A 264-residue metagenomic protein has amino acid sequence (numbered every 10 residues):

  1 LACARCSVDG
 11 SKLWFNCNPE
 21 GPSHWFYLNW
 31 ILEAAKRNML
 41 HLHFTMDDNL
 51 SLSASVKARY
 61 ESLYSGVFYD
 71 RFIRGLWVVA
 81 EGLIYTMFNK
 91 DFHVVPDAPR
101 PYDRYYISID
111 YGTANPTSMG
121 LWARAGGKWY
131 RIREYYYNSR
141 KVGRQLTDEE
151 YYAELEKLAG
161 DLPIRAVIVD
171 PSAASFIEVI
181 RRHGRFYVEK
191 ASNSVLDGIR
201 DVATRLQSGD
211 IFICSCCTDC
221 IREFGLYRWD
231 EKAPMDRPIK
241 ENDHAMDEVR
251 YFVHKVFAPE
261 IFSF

Functional and structural regions predicted by a protein language model:
L1-L63: ASCE P-loop NTPase helicase motor core
A2-A4, N16, F44, I73 (+4 more regions): A residue-level signal for conserved active-site and pocket-lining positions in enzyme catalytic cores
W14, L40-L42, I107, I168 (+1 more regions): Hydrophobic/aromatic beta-strand patches that form the interior of the parallel beta-sheet core in alpha/beta enzyme
L42-F44, I73, I132, A191: Hydrophobic residues at beta-strand termini and immediately following loops that shape nucleotide-binding pockets
N49-I109: ATPase catalytic-site recognition across NTP-hydrolyzing enzymes
R100-R124: Gly/Thr-rich phosphate-binding beta-strand-loop-beta motif of the actin/hexokinase/Hsp70
G120, A125-K240, F257-F264: Mg2+-dependent endonuclease catalytic cores in nucleic-acid-processing enzymes, primarily RNase H-like
H244-K255: Stable alpha-helical structural segments in soluble proteins, enriched in small hydrophobic residues
